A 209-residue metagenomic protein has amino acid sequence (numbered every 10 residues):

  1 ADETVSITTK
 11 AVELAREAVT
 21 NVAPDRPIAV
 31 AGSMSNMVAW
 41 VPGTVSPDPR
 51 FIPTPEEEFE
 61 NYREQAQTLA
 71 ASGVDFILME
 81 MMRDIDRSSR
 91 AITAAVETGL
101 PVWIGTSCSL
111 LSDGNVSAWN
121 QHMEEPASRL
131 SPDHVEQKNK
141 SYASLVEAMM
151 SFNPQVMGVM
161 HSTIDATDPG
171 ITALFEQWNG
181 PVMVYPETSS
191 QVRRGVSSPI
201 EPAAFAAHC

Functional and structural regions predicted by a protein language model:
A1-C209: Domain-level signal for soluble alpha/beta catalytic cores
